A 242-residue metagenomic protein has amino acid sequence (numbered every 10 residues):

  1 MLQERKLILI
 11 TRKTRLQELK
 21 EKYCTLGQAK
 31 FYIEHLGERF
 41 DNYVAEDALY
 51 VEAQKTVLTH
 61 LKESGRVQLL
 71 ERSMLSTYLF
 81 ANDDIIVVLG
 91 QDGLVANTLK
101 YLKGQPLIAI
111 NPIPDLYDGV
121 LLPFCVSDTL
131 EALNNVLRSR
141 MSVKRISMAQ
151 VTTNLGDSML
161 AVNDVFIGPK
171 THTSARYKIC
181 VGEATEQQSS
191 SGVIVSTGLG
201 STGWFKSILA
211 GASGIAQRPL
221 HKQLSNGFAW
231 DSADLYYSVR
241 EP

Functional and structural regions predicted by a protein language model:
L2-L7, T11-K13, E18, K30 (+4 more regions): Catalytic phosphate-donor-binding core of small-molecule kinases
R72-F80: A short, basic/flexible loop-to-alpha-helix module at the beginning of a structural domain
D84-I85: Structural motif
V88-D92: N-terminal glycine-rich "phosphate-gripper" loop used for MgATP/nucleotide binding and carboxylate activation
G93, P112-D115: Short, acidic/turn-prone active-site loops that include or flank metal/cofactor- and phosphate-binding residues
L94-L99, T202-F205: Short glycine/serine/threonine-rich phosphate/pyrophosphate-binding segments that cradle anionic phosphate groups
T98-P112: A short, gly/pro- and small-residue-rich
L199: Conserved binding/recognition cores within well-folded domains
